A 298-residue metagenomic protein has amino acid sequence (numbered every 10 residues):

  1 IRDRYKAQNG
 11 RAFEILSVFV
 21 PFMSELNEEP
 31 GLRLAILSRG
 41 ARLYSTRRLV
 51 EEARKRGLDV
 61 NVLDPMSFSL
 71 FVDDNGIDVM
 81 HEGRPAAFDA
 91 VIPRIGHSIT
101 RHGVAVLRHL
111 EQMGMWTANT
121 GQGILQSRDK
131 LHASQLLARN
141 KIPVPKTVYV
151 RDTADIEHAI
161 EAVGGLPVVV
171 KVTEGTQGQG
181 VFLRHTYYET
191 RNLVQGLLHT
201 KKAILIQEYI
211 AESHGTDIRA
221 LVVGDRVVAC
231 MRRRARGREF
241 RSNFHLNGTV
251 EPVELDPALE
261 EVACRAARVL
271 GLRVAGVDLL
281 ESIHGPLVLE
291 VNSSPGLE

Functional and structural regions predicted by a protein language model:
Y5, F13-I15, F19-A118, G123 (+1 more regions): ATP-binding N-terminal substructure of ATP-dependent carboxylate-amine bond-forming enzymes
E29, Q179-A266, L270: Phosphate-binding site of ATP-dependent enzymes
R54, L58-P65, L107-G180: A conserved helix-loop-beta module that forms one wall/lid of the active-site cleft in ATP-utilizing catalytic domains
I77-H81, S134-A138, V163-G165, T186-E189 (+2 more regions): Short, hinge-like loop/turn segments at secondary-structure boundaries
G96-S98, T173-G175, S294: Short glycine-rich anion-binding loops that position phosphate/pyrophosphate groups of nucleotides and phosphorylated
V168, L205, V228-A229, A275 (+1 more regions): Protein kinase-like catalytic core scaffold
G175, I210-S213, L280-I283: A short beta-turn/loop motif at secondary-structure boundaries
A267-E298: Conserved metal-phosphate-binding beta-hairpin within the catalytic cores of diverse ATP-dependent phosphoryl-transfer
